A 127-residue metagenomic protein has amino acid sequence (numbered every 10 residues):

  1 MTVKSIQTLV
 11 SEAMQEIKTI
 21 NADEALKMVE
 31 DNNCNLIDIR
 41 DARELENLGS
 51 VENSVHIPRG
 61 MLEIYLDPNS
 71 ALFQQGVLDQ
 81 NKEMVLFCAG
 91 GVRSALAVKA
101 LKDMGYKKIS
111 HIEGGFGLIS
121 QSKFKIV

Functional and structural regions predicted by a protein language model:
M1-C34, A42-E83, V92-V127: Rhodanese-like catalytic fold shared by cysteine-dependent sulfurtransferases and DSP/PTP-type phosphatases
